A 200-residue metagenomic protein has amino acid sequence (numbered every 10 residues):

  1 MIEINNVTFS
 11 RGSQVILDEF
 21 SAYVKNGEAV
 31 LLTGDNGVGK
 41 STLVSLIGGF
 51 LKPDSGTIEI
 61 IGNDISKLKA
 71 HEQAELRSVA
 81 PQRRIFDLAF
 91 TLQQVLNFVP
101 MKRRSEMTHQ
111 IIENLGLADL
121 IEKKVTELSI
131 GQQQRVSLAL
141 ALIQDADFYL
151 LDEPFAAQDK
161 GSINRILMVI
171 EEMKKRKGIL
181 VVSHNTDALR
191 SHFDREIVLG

Functional and structural regions predicted by a protein language model:
T33-D35: The feature captures the beta-strand-to-loop junction immediately N-terminal to the Walker
G48: Helix-to-loop junction immediately C-terminal to a conserved catalytic motif
G56-D64: Conserved ABC transporter NBD signature motif
R83-N97, K102-R103: Conserved catalytic motifs of ABC-family nucleotide-binding domains
S105-I121: Conserved ABC ATPase "signature" region
K124-L128: Conserved ABC ATPase signature
Y149-E153: Catalytic Walker B motif of ABC-type/P-loop ATPase nucleotide-binding domains
